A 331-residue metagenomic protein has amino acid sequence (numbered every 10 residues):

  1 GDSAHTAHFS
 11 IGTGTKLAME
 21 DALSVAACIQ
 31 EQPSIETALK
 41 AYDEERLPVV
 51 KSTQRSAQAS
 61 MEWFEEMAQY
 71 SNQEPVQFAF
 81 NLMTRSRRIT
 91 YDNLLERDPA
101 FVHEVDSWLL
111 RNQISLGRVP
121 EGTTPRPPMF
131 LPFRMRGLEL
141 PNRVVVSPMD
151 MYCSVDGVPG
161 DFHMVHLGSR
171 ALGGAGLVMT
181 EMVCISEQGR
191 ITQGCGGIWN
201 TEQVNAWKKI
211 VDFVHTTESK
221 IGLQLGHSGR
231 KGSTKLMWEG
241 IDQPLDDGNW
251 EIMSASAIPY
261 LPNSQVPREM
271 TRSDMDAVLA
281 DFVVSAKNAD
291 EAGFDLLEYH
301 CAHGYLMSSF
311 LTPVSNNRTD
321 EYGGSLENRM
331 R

Functional and structural regions predicted by a protein language model:
G1-Q58: Conserved mid-domain beta->alpha element of the FAD-binding
S24, K209-D212, V284, R331: Alpha-helical scaffolding segments of alpha/beta enzyme cores, especially the outer helices of TIM-barrel or partial
R46, D150, H227-R230, C301-Y305: Glycine-rich beta-alpha junction loops
Q77-G117: C-terminal auxiliary extensions adjacent to catalytic cores
I114-S228, T234-M237, P267, V278 (+1 more regions): N-terminal capping/small domains of soluble enzymes
Q188-C195, T312-G323: Short glycine/proline- and charge-enriched loop/turn segments that cap or connect secondary-structure elements
K220, G226-N288, A292: Non-globular sequence segments
G323-R331: Active-site neighborhood of glycoside hydrolase catalytic domains
